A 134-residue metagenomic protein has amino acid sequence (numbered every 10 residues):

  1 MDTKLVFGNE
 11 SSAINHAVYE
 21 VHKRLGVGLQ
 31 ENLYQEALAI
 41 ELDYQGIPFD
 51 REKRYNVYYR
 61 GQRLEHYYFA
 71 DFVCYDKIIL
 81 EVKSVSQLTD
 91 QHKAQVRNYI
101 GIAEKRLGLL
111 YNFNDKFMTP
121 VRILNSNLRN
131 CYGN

Functional and structural regions predicted by a protein language model:
M1-P48, M118, L124-N134: Solvent-exposed, charged helical/coil patches that constitute nucleic-acid or partner-interaction surfaces
G26, A70-L88, Y99: Conserved catalytic cores of phosphodiester-cleaving nucleases, focusing on short active-site segments
D43-R60: A short acidic/basic microdomain associated with nuclease active sites
D50, D71-V73, G101, N112: Well-ordered beta-strand positions
R63-Y68: A short, glycine/Asx- and small/polar-enriched loop/turn that sits immediately N-terminal to a beta-strand
K83-N134: Nucleic-acid nuclease catalytic cores
